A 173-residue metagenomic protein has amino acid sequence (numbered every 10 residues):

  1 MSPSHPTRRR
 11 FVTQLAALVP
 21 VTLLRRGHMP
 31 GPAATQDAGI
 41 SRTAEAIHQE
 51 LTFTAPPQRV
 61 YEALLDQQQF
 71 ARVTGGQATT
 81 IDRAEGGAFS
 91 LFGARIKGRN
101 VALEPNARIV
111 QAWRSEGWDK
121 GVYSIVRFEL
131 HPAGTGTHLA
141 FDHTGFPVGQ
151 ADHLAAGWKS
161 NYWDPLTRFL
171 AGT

Functional and structural regions predicted by a protein language model:
S2-V19: N-terminal secretory signal peptides and thylakoid transit peptides that target proteins across membranes
R26-R59: C-terminal segment of N-terminal export signals and the immediately downstream linker at the start of the mature
A44-E50, P57, A88, R95 (+3 more regions): Intrinsic-disorder/low-complexity, polar/charged segments enriched in Ser/Thr/Lys/Arg/Asp/Glu/Gln
L51, G98-V101, I125-H131: Hydrophobic/aromatic beta-strand elements that line small-molecule binding cavities or substrate pockets in beta-rich
T54-R72: Amphipathic alpha-helical segments
V60-Y61, F70, F89, N100 (+4 more regions): Hydrophobic pocket/interface hotspot
Q68-R99: Short beta-edge strand/loop motif at the mouth of beta-sheet-based domains
W118-S160: Beta-strand/loop substructures that line and gate deep hydrophobic ligand-binding cavities in soluble
